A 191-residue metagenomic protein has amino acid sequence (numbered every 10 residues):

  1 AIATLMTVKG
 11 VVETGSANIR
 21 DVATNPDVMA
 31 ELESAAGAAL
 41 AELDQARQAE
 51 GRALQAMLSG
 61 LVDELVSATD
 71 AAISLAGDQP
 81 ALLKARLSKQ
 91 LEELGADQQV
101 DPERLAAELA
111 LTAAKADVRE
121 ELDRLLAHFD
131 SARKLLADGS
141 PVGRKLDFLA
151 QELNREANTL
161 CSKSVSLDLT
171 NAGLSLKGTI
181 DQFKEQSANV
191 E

Functional and structural regions predicted by a protein language model:
A1-E191: N-terminal intrinsically disordered, cationic/polar leader segments that include organellar targeting peptides
